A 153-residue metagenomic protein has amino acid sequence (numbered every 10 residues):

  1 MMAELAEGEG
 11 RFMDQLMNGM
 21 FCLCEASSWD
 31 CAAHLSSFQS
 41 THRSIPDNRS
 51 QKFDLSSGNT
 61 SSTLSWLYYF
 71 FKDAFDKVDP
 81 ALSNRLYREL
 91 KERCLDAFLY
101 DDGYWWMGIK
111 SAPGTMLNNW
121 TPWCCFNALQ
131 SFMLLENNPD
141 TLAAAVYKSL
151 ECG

Functional and structural regions predicted by a protein language model:
M1-G153: Aromatic-lined, polymer-binding surfaces characteristic of secreted/periplasmic polysaccharide-degrading enzymes
